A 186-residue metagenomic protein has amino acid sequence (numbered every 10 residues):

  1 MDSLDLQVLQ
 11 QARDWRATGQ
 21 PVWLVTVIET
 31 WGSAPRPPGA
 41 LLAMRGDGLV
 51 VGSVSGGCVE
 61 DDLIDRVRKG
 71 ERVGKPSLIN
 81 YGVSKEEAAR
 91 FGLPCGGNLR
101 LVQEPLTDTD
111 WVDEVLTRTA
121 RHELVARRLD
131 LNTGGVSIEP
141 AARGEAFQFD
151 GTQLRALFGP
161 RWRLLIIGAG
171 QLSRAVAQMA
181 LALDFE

Functional and structural regions predicted by a protein language model:
M1-E186: Segments forming oxygen-rich coordination pockets for charged ligands
